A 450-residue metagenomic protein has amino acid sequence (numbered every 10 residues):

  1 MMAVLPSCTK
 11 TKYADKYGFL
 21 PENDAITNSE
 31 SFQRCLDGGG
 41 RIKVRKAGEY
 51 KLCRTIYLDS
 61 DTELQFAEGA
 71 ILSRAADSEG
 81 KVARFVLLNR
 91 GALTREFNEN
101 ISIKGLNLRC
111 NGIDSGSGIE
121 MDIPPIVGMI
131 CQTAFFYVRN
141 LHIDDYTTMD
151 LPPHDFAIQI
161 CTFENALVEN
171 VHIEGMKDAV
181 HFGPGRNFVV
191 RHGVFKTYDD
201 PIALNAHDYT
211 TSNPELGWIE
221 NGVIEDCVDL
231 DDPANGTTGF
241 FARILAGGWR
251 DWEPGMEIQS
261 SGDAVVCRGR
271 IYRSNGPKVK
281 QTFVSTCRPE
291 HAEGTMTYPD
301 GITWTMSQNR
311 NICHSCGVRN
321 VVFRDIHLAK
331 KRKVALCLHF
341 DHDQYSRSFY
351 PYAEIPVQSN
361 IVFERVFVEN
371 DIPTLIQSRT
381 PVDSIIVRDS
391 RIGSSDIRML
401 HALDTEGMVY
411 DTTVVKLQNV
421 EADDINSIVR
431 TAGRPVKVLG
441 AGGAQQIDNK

Functional and structural regions predicted by a protein language model:
M2-Q259, D263, R268, R273-K450: Extracellular/periplasmic carbohydrate-active domains that bind, remodel, or depolymerize complex polysaccharides
